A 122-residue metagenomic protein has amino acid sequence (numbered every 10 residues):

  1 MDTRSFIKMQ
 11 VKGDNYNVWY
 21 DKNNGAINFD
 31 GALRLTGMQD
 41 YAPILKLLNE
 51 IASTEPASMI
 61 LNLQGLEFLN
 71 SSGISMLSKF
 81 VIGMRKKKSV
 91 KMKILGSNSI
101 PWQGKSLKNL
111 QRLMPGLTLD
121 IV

Functional and structural regions predicted by a protein language model:
T3-K46: STAS-typified acidic loop motif
Q10-N15, S72, R112-G116: Short acidic/polar alpha-helix capping motifs at helix-coil junctions
G37-D40, L69-G73: Active-site-adjacent loop/helix micro-motif of nuclease/hydrolase catalytic cores
A42-N49, I74-S78, I82: Amphipathic, non-transmembrane alpha-helical secondary structure
L48-S72, I94-L95: Short, glycine-/small-residue-enriched flexible loop/hinge segments at domain edges that mediate gating
M76-V122: Amphipathic, Lys/Arg-enriched alpha-helical "gate/interface" segment within cytosolic domains that mediates
